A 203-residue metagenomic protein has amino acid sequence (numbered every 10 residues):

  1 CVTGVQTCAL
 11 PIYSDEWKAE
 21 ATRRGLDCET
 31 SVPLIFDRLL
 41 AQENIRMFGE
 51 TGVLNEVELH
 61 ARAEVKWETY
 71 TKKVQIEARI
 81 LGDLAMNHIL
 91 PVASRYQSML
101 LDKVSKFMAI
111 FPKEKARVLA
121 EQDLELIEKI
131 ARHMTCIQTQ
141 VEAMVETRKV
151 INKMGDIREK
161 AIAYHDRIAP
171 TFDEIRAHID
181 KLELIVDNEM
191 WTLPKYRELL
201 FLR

Functional and structural regions predicted by a protein language model:
C1-C8: Single conserved hydrophobic/aromatic residue that forms the stacking wall/gate of nucleotide- or nucleobase-binding
Y13-R203: Mature extracytoplasmic or organellar-lumen-exposed domains after removal of signal/transit peptides
